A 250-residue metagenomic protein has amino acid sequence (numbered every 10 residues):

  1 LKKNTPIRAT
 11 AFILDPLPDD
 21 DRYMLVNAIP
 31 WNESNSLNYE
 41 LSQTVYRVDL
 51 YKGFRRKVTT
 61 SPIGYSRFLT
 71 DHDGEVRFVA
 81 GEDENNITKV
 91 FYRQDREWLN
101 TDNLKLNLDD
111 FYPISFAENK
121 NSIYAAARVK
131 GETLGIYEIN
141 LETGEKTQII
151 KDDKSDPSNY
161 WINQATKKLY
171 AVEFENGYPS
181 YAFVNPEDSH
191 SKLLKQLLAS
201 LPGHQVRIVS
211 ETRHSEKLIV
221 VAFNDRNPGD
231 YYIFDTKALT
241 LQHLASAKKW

Functional and structural regions predicted by a protein language model:
L1-L218, N224-N227, F234: Beta-propeller folds
L104-I114, L239-W250: Beta-propeller and related beta-repeat scaffolds in trafficking/envelope systems
Y232-L239: Short, low-complexity, polybasic intrinsically disordered segments
